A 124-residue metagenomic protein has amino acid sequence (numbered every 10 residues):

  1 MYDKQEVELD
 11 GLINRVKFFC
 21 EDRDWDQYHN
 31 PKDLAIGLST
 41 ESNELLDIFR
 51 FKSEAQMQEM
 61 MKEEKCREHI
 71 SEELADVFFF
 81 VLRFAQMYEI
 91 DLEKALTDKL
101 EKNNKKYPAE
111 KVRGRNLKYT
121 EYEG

Functional and structural regions predicted by a protein language model:
M1-L74, F78-G124: Flexible "arm" and connector segments at domain edges
